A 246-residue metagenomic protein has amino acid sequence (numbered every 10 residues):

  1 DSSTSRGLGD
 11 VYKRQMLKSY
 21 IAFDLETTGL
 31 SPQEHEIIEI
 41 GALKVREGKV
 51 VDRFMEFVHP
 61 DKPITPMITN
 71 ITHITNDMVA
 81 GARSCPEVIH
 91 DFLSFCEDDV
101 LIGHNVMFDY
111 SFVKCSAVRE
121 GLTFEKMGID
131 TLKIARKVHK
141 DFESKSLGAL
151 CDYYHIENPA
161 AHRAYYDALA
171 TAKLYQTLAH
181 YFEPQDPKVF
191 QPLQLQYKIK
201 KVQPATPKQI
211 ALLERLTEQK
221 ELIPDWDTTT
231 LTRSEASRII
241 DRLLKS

Functional and structural regions predicted by a protein language model:
D1-Y12: Single conserved hydrophobic/aromatic residue that forms the stacking wall/gate of nucleotide- or nucleobase-binding
K13-K126, K140-H162: Conserved non-catalytic scaffold segment of RNase H-like nuclease domains
R14-M16, L174-S246: Acidic two-metal-ion nuclease catalytic site recognized across multiple nuclease folds, prominently DnaQ/RNase D-T
T27-G29, K133, A170: Short, glycine/acidic-enriched loop or turn micro-motifs at the edges of active sites
T123-A135: Conserved beta-strand -> loop -> alpha-helix junction used to position metal-binding or nucleic-acid-contacting
R163-Q176: Acidic, divalent-metal-coordinating active-site segment for phosphoryl/phosphodiester hydrolysis, typified by short
